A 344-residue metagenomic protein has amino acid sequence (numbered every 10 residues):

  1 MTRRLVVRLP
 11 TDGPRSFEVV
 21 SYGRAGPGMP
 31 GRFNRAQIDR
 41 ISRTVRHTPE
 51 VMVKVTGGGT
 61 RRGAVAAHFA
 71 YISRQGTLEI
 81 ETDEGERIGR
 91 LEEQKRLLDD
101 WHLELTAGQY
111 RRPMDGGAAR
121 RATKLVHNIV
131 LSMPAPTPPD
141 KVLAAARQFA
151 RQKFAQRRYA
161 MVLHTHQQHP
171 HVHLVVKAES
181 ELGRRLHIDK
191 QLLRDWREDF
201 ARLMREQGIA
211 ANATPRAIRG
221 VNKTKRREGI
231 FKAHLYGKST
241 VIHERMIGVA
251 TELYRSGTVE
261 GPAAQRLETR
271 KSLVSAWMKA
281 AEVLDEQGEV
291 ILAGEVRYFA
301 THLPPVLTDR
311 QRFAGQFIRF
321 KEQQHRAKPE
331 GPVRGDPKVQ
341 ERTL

Functional and structural regions predicted by a protein language model:
M1-L344: N-terminal nicking endonuclease/strand-transfer module with a His-rich metal-binding environment and a catalytic Tyr
